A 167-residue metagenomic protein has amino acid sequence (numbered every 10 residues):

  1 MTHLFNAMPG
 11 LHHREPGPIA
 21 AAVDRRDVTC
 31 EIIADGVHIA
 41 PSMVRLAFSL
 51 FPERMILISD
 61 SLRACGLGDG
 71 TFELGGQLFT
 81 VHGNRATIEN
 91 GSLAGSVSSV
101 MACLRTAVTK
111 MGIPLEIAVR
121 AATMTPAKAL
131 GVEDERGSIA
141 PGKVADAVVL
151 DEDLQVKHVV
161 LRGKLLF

Functional and structural regions predicted by a protein language model:
T2-G17: Divalent metal-binding pocket/active-site signature
F5, L62, D153: Anionic group-transfer/hydrolysis microenvironments
M8-H12, V37-P41, A64-C65: Active-site environment of divalent metal-dependent phosphoester hydrolases
G17-I32, G36, F48-L150: His/Asp/Glu-enriched, well-ordered alpha-helical/loop segment that forms or immediately abuts the divalent-metal
P41-F48: Catalytic cores of alpha/beta
D153-V160: Short, Lys/Arg- and Gly-enriched loop/turn segments at beta-strand edges
